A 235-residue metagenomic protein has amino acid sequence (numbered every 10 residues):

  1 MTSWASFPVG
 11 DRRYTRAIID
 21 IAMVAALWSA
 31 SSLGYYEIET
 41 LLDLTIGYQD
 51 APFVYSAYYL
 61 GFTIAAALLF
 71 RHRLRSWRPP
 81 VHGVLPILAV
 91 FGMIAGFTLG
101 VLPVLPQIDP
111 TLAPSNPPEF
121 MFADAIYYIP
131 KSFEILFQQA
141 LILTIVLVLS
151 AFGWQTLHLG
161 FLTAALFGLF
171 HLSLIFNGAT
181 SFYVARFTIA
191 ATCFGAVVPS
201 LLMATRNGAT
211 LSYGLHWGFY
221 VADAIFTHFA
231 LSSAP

Functional and structural regions predicted by a protein language model:
M1-Y14: Short, Lys/Arg-rich, polar N-terminal cytosolic tail immediately upstream of the first transmembrane signal-anchor
P8, T111-P117, T163-L169: Short, functional N-terminal and low-complexity linear motifs
R12, R16-V24, A51-Y59, P86-V90 (+7 more regions): Residue-level signature of transmembrane alpha-helical entry/exit and packing/kink sites in multi-pass membrane
Y14-R71: Alpha-helical transmembrane segments in multi-pass membrane proteins
M23, L27-Y35, Y58-A66, I94-L102 (+7 more regions): Alpha-helical transmembrane segments of multipass membrane proteins
T40-A51, R73-W154, S233-P235: Juxtamembrane helix-loop-helix connectors linking adjacent transmembrane helices in multi-pass membrane enzymes
D124-P235: Transmembrane helix-loop-helix hairpins at the membrane interface of multi-pass integral membrane proteins
